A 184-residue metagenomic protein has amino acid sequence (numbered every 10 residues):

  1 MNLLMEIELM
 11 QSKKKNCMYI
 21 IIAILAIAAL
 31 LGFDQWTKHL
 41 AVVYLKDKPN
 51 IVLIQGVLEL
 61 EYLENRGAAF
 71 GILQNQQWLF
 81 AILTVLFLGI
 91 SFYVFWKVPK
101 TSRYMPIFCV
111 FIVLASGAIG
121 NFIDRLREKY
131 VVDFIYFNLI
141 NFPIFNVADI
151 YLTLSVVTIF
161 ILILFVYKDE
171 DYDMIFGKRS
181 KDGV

Functional and structural regions predicted by a protein language model:
N2-V184: Alpha-helical transmembrane bundles and membrane-interface segments of multipass inner-membrane proteins
